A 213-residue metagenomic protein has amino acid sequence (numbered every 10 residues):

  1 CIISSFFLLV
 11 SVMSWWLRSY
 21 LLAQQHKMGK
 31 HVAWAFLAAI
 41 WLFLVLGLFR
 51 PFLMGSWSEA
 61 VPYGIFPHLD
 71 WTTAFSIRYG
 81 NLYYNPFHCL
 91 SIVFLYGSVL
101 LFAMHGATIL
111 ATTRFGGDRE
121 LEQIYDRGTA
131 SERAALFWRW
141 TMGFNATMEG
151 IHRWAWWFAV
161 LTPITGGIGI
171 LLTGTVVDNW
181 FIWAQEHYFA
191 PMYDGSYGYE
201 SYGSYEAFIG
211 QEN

Functional and structural regions predicted by a protein language model:
C1-I3, S19-R50: Cytosolic-side membrane-entry/anchor segment at the start of a transmembrane helix
I2-S4, Y84-F102: Alpha-helical transmembrane segments
L9-W34, M104-E149: Cytoplasmic membrane-interface regions of multi-pass membrane proteins
L21-A23, L42-G64, G106-E120, L172-A184: Membrane-helix exit/juxtamembrane interface segments
M28-F36, Y79-V93, A135-G167: Loop-to-transmembrane boundary segments
W34-S56, V93-G106, L161-T173: Hydrophobic alpha-helical membrane-insertion segments
P51-Y83, L121-R139, N179-N213: Membrane-interfacial helical/loop segments at transmembrane boundaries in membrane proteins
T72-R78, N85, L100-G116: Short helix-loop boundary/capping segments
